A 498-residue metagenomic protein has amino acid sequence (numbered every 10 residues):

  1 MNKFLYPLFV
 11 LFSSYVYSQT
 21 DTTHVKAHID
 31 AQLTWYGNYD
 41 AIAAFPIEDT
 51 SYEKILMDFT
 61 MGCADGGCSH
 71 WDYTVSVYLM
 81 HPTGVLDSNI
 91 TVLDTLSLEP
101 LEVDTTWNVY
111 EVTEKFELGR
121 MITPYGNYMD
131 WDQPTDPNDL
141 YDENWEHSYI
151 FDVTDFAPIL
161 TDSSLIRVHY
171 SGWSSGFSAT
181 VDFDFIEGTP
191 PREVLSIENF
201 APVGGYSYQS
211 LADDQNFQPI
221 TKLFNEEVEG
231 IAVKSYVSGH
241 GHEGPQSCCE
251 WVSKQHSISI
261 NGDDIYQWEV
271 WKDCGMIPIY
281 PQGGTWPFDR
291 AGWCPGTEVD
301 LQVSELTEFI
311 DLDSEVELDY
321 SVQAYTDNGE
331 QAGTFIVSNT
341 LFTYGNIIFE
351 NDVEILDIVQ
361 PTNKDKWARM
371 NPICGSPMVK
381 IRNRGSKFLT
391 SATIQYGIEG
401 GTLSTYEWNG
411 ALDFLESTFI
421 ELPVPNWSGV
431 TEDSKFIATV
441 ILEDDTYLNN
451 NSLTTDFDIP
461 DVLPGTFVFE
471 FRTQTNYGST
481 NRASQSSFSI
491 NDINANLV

Functional and structural regions predicted by a protein language model:
M1-T22: Bacterial Sec-dependent N-terminal signal peptides
Q19-I355, V359-P361, A368-I373, R384-K387 (+1 more regions): Extracellular/secretory-pathway and virion-surface proteins
Y36, F469-T473: N-terminal segment immediately downstream of the Sec signal-peptide cleavage site in secreted/extracellular proteins
M61, F224, N383-G385, I398 (+1 more regions): Non-cytosolic beta-sheet module surface loops
V75, H256-I258, A392-Y396, S486-F488: Short beta-strand elements bearing conserved aromatic residues within extracellular beta-rich modules
M80-V85, S259-I265, G397-L403, N491-L497: Change "in extracellular beta-sheet-rich domains … of secreted and cell-surface proteins" to "in beta-sheet-rich domains
Y325-P464: Extracellular/luminal regions of secreted and cell-surface proteins that mediate adhesion/ECM remodeling
R472-V498: Acidic, Ser/Thr/Pro-rich low-complexity intrinsically disordered segments
